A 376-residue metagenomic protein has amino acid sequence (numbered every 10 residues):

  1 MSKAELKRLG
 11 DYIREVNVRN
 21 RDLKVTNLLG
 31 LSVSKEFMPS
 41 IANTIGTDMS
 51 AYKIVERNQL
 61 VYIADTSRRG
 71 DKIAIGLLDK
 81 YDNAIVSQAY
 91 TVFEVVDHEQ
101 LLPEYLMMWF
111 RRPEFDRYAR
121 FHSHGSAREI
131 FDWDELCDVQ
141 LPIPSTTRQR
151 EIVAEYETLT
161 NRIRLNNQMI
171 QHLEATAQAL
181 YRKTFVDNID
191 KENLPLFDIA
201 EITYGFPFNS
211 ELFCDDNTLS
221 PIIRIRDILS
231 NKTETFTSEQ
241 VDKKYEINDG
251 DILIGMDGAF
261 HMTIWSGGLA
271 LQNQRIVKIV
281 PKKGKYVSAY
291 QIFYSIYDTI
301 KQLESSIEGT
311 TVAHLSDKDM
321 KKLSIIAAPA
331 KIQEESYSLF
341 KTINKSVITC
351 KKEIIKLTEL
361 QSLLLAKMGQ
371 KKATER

Functional and structural regions predicted by a protein language model:
M1-N20, D138-P207, I326, A330-R376: Non-catalytic DNA-recognition/assembly elements of restriction-modification systems
E5-Y62, F197-L212, T218-D251: Sequence-specific dsDNA recognition surfaces
L6, P103, A177-Q178, N193 (+5 more regions): Alpha-helix initiation and N-capping motif
G10-R14, I63, T91, M107-R111 (+6 more regions): Generic alpha-helical structural context detector
Y12, P103-E135, V287-L323, R376: Short, positively charged
R57, V61-R111, K243-I300: A short beta-sheet element
A84-A89, H124-V153, A270-V277, G309-Y337: A short glycine-rich beta-alpha junction/loop motif
